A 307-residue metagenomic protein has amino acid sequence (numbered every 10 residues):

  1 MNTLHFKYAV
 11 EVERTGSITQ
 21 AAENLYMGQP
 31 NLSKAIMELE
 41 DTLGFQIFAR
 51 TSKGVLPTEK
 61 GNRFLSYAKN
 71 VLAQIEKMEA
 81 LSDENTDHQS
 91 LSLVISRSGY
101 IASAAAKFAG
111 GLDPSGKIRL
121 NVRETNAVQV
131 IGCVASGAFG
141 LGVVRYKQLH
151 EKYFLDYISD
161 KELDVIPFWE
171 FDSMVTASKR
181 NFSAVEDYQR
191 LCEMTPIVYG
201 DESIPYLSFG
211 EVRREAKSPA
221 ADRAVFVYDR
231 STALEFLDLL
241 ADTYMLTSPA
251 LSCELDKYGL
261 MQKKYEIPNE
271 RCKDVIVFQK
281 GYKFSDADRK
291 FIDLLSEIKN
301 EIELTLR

Functional and structural regions predicted by a protein language model:
V10-G28: Short helix-boundary/capping micro-motifs
P30, D87-C133: N-terminal winged-helix
E40-P57: A short LG(V/I)-centered, amphipathic sequence patch enriched for acidic residue(s) preceding the LG motif
A102-A104, S183-S218, S285: Secondary-structure junction motif
A135-A138, R145, E202-Q262: Hydrophobic hinge/microswitch elements
Y157-G200: Flexible hinge/capping segments at coil-to-helix
S159-I166, F171, T232-Y282: Beta-alpha-beta core module
F182-S183, M261-R307: A late-sequence structural motif
